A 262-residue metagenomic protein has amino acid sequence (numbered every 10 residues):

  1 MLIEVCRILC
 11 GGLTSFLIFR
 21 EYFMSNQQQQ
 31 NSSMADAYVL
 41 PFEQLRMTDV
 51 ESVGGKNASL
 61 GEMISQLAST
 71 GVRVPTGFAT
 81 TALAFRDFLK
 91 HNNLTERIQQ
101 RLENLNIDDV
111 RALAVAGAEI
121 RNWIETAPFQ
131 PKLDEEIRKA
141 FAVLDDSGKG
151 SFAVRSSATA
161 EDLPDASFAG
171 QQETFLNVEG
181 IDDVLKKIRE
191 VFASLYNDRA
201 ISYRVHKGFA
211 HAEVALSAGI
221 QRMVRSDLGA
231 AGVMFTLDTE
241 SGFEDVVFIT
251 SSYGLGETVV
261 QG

Functional and structural regions predicted by a protein language model:
E4-V5, E21: Acidic, Ala/Val/Gly-enriched low-complexity intrinsically disordered segments
G12-F23: Short, Lys/Arg-enriched N-terminal segments with co-localized hydrophobic residues within the first ~10-30 amino acids
F23-G219: N-terminal beta-alpha lobe that positions the nucleotide/phosphoryl donor in ATP/NTP-coupled carboxylate activation
P75, R155-S157, Q221, T236-L237 (+1 more regions): Generic beta-strand/beta-sheet core signal
A169-R199, A231-G262: Extended active-site and interfacial segments that coordinate phosphate-rich ligands in large catalytic machineries
A215-L237: Structured beta-strand/loop patches that form or line metal/cofactor-binding pockets in enzymes
